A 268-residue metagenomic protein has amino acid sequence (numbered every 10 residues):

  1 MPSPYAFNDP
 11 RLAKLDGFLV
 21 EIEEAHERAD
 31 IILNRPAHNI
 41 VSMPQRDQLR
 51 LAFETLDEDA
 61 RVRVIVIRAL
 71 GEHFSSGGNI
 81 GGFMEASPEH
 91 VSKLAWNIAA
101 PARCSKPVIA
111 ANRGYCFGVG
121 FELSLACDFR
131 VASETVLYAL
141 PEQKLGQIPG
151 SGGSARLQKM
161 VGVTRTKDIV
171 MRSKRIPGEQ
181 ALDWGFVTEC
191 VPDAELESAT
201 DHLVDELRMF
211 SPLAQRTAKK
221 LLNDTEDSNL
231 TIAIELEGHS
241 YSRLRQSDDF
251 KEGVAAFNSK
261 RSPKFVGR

Functional and structural regions predicted by a protein language model:
M1-I32, K174-R208, R216-T225, G253-R268: Amphipathic alpha-helical segments at domain termini/boundaries
M1-L70: Conserved CoA-thioester-binding segment of acyl-CoA-metabolizing enzymes
P44-Q48, K93, A100, A199 (+4 more regions): Charged catalytic carboxylate motif
R46-Q48, E54, R61, A69-R103 (+3 more regions): Glycine- (often His-adjacent) and acidic-residue-rich active-site loop that binds/positions the CoA thioester
V91-I98, V204, L222, I234-E237 (+1 more regions): Hydrophobic alpha-helical core bundles mediating ligand binding, dimerization, or RNAP-core interactions
A102-L213, S247, E252-A255, R261: Crotonase-fold acyl-CoA enzyme core
